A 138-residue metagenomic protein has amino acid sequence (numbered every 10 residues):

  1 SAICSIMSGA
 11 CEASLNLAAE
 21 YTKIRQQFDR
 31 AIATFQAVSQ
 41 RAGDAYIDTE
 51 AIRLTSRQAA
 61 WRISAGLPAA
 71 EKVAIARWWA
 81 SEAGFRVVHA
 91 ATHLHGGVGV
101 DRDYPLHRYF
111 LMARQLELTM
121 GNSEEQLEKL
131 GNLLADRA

Functional and structural regions predicted by a protein language model:
S1-A138: Alpha-helical interface subdomain recognition
